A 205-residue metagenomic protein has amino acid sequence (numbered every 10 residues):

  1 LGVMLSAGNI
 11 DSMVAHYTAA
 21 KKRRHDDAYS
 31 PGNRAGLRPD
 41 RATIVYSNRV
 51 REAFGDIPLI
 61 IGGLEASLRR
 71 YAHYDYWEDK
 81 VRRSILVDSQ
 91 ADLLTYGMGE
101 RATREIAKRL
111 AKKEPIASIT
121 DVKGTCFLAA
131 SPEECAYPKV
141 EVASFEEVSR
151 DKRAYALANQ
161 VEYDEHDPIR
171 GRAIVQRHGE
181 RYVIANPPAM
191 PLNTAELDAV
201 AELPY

Functional and structural regions predicted by a protein language model:
L1-H178: Glycine-rich beta-alpha loop elements in corrinoid/cobalamin-binding modules across cobalamin-dependent enzymes
D164-Y205: N-terminal [4Fe-4S]-dependent radical SAM core
